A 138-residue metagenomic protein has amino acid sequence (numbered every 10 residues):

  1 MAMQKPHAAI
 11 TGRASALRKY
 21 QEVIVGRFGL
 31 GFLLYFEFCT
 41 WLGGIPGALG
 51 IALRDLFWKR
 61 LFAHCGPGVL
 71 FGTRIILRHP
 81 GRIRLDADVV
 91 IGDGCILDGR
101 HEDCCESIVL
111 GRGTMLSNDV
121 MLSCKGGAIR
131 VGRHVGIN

Functional and structural regions predicted by a protein language model:
M1-N138: Domain-scale signature associated with acetyltransferase and cell-envelope carbohydrate enzymes
